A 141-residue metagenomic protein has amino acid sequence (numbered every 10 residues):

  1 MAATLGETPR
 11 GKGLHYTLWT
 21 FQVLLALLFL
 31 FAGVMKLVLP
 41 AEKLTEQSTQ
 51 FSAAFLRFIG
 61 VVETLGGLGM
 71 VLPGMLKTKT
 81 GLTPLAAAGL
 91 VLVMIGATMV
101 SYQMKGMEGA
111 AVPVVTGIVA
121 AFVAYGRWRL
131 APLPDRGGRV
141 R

Functional and structural regions predicted by a protein language model:
A2-R141: Membrane-interface extramembranous regions
